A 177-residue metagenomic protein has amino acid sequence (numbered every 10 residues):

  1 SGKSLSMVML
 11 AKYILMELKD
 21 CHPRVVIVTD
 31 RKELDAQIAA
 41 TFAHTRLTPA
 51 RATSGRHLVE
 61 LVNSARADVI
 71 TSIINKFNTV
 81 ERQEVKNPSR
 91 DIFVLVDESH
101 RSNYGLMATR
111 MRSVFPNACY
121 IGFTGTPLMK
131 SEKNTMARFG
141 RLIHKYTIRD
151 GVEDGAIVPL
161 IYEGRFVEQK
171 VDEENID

Functional and structural regions predicted by a protein language model:
G2: Conserved glycine(s) of the Walker
S6-L34: Conserved SF1/SF2 helicase motif Ia
R24, R66-V69, R90-F93, N117-I121: Loop/turn-to-beta-strand initiation segments
R24-V26, D35, A39, T45-V59: Conserved RecA-like helicase motor-core motifs
H44, R56-I70, V85-K86: Conserved motor-coupling elements within RecA-like helicase/translocase cores
D68-V96, R101-R110: Conserved RecA-like ASCE ATPase "motif II neighborhood" in helicase/translocase motors
H100-R101, V114-S131, G155: Conserved helicase ATPase motor motifs in RecA-like P-loop NTPase domains
K133-D177: Interdomain helical connector at the RecA1-RecA2 junction of SF1/SF2 helicase-like NTPases
